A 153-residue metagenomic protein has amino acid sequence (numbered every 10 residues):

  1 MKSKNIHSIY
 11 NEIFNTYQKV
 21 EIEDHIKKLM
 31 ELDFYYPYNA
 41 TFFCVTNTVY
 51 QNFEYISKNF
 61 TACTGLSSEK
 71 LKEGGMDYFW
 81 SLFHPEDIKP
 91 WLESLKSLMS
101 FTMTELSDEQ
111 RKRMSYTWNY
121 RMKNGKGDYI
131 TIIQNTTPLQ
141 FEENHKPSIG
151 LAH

Functional and structural regions predicted by a protein language model:
M1-V45, Q140-H153: PAS-family sensory modules
V20-Y78: PAS-family sensory domain signal
L29-E31, Y36-Y38, S97-T102, L106-R113: Soluble sensory domains of the PAS superfamily and closely related sensory modules
T48-V49, G125, E143: Short, ordered coil/turn segments that flank beta-strands lining enzyme active or ligand-binding pockets
T61, T137-P138: A short acidic/small-residue loop/turn micro-motif
F79-T102: PAS/GAF/H-NOX family sensory domains and closely associated sensor/linker modules
T102-T136: Per-ARNT-Sim (PAS) sensory domains and their PAS-associated C-terminal
